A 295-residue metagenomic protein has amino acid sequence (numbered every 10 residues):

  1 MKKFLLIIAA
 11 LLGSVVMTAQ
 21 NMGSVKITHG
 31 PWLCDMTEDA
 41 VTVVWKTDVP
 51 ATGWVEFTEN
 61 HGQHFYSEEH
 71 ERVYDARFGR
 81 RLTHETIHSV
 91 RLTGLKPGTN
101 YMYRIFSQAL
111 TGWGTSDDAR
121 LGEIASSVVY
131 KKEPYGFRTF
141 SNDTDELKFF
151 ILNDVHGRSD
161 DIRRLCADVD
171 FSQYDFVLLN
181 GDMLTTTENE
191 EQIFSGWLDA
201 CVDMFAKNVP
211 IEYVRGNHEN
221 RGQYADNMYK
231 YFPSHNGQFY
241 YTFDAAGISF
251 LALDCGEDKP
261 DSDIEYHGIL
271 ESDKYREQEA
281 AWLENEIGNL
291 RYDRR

Functional and structural regions predicted by a protein language model:
M1-S24: Bacterial Sec-dependent N-terminal signal peptides
L5-L6, L11, L95, L253 (+1 more regions): Generic leucine side-chain signal with a strong bias for well-ordered alpha-helical environments
S14-V15, C166, F194, Y266: Hydrophobic alpha-helical membrane context
M17-W54, N60-F65, E71-G79, H156 (+2 more regions): Metal-dependent phosphoesterase/phosphodiesterase active-site architecture
T18-I151, S172-Q173: Acidic, histidine-bearing metal-coordination/catalytic regions of metal-dependent phosphoesterases
F106-G136, S195-D293: Extended active-site neighborhood of metal-dependent phosphoesterases/phosphodiesterases
D145-Q223: Conserved, compact domain cores that house catalytic/ligand-binding motifs in diverse enzymes and effector modules
